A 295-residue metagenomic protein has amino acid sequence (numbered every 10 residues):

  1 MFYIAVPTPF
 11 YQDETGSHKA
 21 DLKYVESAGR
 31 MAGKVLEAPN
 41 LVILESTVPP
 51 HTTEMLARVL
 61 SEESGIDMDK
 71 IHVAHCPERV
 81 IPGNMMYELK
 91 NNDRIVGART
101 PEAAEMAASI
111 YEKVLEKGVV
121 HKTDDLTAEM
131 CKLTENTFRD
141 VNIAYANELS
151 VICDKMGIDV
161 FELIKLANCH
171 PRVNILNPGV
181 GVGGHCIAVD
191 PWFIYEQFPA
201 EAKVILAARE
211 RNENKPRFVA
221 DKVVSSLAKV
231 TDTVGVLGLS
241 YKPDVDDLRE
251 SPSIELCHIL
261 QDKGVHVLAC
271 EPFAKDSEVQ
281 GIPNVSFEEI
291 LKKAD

Functional and structural regions predicted by a protein language model:
M1-D295: Structural/interface elements that position substrates and couple domains in central-metabolism enzymes
